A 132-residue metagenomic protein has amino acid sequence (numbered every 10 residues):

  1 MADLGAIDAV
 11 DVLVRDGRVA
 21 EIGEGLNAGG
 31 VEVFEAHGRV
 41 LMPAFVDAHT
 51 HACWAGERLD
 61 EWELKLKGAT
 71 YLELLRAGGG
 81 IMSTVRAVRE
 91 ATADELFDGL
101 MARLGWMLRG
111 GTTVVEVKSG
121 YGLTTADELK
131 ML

Functional and structural regions predicted by a protein language model:
M1-A28: N-terminal metal-binding scaffold of metallo-dependent hydrolase/deaminase domains
L4, E35-H37, W106: Generic hydrophobic alpha-helical membrane-segment signal
V12, G17, G38, H49 (+3 more regions): Divalent metal-coordination and catalytic microenvironments
G29-V31, H37, G110-T113: Short coil/turn connectors at secondary-structure junctions
E32, A36-D98: Metal-associated gating/positioning segment near the N- to mid-region
E57-K65, V85-L132: Active-site loop-helix segments enriched in His/Asp/Glu that coordinate and activate a nucleophilic water at divalent
